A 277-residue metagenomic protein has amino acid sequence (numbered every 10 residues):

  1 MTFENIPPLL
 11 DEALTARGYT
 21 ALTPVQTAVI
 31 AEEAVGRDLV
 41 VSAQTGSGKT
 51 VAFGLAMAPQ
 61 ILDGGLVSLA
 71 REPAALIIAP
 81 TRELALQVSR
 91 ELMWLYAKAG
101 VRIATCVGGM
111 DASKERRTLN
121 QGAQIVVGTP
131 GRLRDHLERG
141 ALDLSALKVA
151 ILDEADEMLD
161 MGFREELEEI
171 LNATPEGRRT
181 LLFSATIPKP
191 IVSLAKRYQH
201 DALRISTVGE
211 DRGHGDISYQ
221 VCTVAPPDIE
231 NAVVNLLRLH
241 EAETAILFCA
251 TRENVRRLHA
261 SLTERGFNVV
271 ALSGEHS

Functional and structural regions predicted by a protein language model:
M1-S277: Conserved helicase RecA-like core
